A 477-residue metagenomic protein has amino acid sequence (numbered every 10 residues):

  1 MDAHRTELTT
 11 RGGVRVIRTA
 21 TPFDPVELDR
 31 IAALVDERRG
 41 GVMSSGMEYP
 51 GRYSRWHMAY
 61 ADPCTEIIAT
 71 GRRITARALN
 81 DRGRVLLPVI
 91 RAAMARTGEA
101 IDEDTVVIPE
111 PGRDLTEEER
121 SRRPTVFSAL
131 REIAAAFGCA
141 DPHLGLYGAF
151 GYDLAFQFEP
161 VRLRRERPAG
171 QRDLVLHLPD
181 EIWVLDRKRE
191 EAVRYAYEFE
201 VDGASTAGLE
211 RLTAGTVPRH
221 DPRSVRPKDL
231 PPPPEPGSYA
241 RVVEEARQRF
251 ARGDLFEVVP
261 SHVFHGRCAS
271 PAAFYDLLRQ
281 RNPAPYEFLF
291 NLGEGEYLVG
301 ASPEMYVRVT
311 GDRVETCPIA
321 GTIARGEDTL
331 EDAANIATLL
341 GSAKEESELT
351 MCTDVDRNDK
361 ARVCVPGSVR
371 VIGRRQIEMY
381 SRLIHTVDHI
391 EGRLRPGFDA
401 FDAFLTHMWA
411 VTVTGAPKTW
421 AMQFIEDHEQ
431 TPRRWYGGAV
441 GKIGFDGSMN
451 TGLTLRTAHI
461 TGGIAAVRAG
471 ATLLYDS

Functional and structural regions predicted by a protein language model:
M1-S477: Extended alpha-helical targeting/anchoring segments, especially N-terminal organellar/secretory targeting helices
